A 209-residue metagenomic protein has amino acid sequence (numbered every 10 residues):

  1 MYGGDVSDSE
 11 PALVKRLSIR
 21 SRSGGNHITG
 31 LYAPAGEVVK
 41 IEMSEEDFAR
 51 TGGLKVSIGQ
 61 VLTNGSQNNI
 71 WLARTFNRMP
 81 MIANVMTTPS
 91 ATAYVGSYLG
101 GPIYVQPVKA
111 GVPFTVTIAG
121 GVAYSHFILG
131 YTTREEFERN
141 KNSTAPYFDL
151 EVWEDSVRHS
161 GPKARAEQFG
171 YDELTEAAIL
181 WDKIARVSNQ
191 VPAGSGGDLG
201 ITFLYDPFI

Functional and structural regions predicted by a protein language model:
M1-L129: Beta-strand-enriched, solvent-exposed domains that form extended recognition/catalytic surfaces
E10, E37, E42-A49, E135-E136 (+3 more regions): Glutamate identity and glutamate-enriched acidic tracts
S21-G24, M86-T87, R134, N140-S143 (+1 more regions): Short amphipathic alpha-helical surface micro-motifs
Y94, T133, P162-R165: Short, solvent-exposed coil/turn linker segments
A123-A145: Nucleotide/phosphate-binding site architecture used for ATP/NTP-dependent chemistry
E138-I209: Catalytic cores of extracellular degradative/oxidative enzymes
